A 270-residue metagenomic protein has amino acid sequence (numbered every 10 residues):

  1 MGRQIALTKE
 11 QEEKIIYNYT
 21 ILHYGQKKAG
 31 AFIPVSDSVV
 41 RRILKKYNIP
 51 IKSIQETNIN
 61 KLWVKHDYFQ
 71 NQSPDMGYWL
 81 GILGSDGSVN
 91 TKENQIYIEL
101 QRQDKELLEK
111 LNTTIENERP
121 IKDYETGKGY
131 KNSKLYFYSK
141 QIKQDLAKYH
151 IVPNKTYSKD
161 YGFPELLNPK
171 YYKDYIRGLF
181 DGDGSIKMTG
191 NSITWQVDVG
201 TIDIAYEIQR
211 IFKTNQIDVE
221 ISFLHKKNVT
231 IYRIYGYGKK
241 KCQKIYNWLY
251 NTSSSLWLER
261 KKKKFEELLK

Functional and structural regions predicted by a protein language model:
M1-K270: Internal intein/HINT superfamily modules and their associated LAGLIDADG
